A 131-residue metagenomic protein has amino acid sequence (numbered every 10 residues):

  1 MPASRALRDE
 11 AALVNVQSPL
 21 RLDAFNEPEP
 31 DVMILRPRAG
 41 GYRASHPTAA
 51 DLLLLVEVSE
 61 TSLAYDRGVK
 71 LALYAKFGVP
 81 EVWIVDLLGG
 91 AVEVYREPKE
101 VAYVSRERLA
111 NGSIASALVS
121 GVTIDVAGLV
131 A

Functional and structural regions predicted by a protein language model:
M1-A131: Gly/Pro/Ser/Thr-rich low-complexity, intrinsically disordered segments predominantly at protein N-termini
